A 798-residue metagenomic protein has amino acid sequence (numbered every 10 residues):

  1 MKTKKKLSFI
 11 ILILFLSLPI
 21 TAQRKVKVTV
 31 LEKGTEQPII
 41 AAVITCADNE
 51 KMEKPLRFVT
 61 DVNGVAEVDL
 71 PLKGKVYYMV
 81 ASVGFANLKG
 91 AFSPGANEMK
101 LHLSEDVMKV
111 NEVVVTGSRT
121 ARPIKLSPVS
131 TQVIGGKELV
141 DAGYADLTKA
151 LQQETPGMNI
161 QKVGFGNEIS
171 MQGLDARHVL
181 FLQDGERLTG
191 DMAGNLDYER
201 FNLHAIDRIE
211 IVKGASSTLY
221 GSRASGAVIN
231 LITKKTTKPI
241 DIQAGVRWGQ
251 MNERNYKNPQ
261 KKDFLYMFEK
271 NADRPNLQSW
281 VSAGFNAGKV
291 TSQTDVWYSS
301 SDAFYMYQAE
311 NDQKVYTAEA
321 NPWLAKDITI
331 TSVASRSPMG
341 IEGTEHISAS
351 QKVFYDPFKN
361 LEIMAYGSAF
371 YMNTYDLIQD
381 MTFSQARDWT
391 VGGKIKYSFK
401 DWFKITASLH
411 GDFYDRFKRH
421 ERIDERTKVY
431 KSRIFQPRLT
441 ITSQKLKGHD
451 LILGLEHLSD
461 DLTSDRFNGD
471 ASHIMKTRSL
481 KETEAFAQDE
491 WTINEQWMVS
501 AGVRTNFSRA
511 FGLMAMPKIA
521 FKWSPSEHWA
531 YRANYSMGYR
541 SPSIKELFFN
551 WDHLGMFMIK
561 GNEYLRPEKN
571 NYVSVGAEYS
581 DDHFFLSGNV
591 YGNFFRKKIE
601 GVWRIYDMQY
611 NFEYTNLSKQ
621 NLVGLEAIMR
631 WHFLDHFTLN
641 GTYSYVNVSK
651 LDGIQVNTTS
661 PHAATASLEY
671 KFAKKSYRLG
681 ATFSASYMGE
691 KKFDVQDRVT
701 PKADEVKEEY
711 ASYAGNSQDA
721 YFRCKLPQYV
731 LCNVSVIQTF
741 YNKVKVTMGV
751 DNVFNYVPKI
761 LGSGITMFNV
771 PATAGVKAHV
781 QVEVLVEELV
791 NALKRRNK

Functional and structural regions predicted by a protein language model:
L31-T35, V43-A47, A81-F85, A96-V140 (+1 more regions): Short, acidic, small-residue-rich periplasmic hinge/interaction motif at the N-terminus of Gram-negative outer-membrane
T131, T148-G190, D207: Extracytoplasmic beta-strand/coil segments of soluble accessory domains associated with Gram-negative outer-membrane
E186-K213, L231-K234: Short acidic/polar hinge/loop motifs at secondary-structure boundaries that mediate gating or recognition
G245, T492-Q496, G592-F594, T615-Q696: Gram-negative outer-membrane beta-barrel transporters
G245-S384: Periplasmic-side early beta-strands and strand-to-turn transitions of outer-membrane beta-barrels
F304-Y307, L639, Y687-D704, I737-K798: C-terminal beta-signal and adjacent terminal beta-strands/loops of Gram-negative outer-membrane beta-barrel proteins
S350-M372, A386-F511, K522-S524, Y579 (+2 more regions): Face-selective signature of the C-terminal outer-membrane beta-barrel domain
F383-K394, S398, Y430-K431, R478-L480 (+7 more regions): Outer-membrane beta-barrel signature, preferentially recognizing the C-terminal barrel domain of Gram-negative
